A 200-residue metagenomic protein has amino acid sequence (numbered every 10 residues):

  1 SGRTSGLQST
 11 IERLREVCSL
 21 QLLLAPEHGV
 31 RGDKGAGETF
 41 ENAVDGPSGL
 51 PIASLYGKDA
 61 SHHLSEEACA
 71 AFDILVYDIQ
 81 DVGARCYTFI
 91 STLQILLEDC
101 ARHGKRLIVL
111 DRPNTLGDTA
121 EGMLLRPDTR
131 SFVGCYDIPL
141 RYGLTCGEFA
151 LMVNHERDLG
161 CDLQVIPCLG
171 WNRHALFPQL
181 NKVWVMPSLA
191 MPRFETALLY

Functional and structural regions predicted by a protein language model:
S1-S19: N-terminal phosphate-binding or glycine-rich loops at protein starts, especially the Walker A/P-loop of NTPases
T10-L14, T92-H103: Catalytic-core regions built around general acid/base machinery
C18-L20, R102-R106: A short helix->loop->beta-strand "cap" motif at the edges of active sites that frequently abuts
S19-H28: Short internal beta-strands
D33-A36, I108-R130: Glycine-rich, charge-decorated loop segments at or immediately adjacent to ligand/cofactor-binding or catalytic sites
A36, E41-F72, A84: Glycine-rich oxoanion-binding loops at beta->alpha junctions
D81-L93: Glycine/threonine-rich flexible loop motifs
R130-Y200: Conserved anion/nucleotide-ligand pocket segment
